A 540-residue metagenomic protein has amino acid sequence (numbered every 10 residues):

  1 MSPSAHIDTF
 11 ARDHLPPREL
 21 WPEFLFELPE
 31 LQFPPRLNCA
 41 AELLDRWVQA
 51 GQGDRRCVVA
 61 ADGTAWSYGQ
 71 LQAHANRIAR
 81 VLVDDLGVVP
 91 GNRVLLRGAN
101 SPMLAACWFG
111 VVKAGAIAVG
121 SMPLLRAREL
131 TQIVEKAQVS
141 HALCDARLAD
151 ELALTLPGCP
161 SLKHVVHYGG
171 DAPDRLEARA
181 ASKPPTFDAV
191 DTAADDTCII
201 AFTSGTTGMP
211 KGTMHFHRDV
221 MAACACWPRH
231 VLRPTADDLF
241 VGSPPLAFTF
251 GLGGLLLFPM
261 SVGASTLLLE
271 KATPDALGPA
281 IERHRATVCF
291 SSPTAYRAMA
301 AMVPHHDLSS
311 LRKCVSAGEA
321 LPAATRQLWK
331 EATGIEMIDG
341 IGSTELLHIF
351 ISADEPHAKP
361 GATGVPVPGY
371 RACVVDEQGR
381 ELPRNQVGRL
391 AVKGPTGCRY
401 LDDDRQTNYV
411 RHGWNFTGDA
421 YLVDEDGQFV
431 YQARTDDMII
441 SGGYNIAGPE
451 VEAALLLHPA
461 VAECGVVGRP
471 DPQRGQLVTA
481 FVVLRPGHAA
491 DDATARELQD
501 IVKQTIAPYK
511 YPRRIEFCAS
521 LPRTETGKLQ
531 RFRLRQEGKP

Functional and structural regions predicted by a protein language model:
M1-F10, F109, K113-R179, R285 (+3 more regions): Structural core segment of the AMP-binding/adenylate-forming
D62-W66, V81-R128, P245, N445 (+1 more regions): Conserved AMP-binding/adenylate-forming
S67-G69, C198-A222: Conserved AMP-binding A3 loop
L125-T131, A142-C144, C289, V392-G394 (+6 more regions): AMP-binding/adenylate-forming catalytic core of the ANL superfamily
H167, S182-F202, M209, R233-L239: Conserved pre-ATP/AMP-binding loop-to-beta segment of ANL
M221-L239, L246-T287, M302: Conserved AMP-binding/adenylation subdomain of ANL enzymes
A286-S291, A300-K359, R371: Gly/Ser/Thr-rich phosphate-binding loop
V365-G369, R380-H412, Y444-I446: Conserved ATP/PPi-binding loop(s) of AMP-dependent carboxylate-activating enzymes
